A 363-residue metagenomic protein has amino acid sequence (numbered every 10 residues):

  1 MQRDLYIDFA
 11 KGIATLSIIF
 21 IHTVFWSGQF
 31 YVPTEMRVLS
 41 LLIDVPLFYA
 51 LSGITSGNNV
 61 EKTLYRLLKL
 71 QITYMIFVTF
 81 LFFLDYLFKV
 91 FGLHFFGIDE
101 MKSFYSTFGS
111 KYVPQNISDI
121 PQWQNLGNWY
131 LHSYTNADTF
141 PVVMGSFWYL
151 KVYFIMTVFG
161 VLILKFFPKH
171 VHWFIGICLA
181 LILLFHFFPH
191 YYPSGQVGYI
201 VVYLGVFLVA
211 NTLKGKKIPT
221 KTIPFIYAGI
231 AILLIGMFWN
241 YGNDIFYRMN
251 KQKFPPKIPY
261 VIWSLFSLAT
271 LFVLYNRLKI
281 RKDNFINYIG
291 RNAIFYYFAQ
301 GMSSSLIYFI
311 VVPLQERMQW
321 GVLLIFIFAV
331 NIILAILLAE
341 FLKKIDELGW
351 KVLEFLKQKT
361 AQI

Functional and structural regions predicted by a protein language model:
L5-N58, L70-T79: Functionally critical transmembrane alpha-helices in membrane proteins and complexes, commonly lining
L16-T23, M75-F83, I177-Y191, A228-N243 (+1 more regions): Aromatic-anchored segments of alpha-helical transmembrane domains
P33-V45, N136-V152, F188-F207, Y241-A269: Interfacial loop-to-helix transition and helix-capping segments at the boundaries of transmembrane helices
L39-L47, N58-P141, M156, Y288-A299 (+1 more regions): Transmembrane alpha-helical segments and their boundary/interface "anchor" motifs in multi-pass integral membrane
T157-A180, T212-A228: Solvent-exposed interhelical
F174-P219: Loop-centered beta-sheet repeat module
I218-Y296, G301-V311, M318: Alpha-helical transmembrane segments and terminal signal-anchor/GPI-anchor hydrophobic tails, characterized by long
L274-G290, G301-I363: C-terminal "closing" transmembrane helix and its immediate cytosolic amphipathic cap in multi-pass membrane proteins
